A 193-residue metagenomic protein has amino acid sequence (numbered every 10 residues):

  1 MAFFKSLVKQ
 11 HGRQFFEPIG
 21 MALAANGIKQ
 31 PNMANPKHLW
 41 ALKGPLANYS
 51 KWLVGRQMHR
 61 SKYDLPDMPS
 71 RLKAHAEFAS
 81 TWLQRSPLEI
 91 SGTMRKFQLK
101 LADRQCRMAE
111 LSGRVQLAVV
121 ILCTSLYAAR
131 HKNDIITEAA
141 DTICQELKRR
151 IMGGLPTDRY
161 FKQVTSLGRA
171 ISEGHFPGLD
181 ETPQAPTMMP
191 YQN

Functional and structural regions predicted by a protein language model:
M1-N193: Flavin-dependent oxidoreductase catalytic core characteristic of acyl-CoA dehydrogenase/oxidase-like enzymes
